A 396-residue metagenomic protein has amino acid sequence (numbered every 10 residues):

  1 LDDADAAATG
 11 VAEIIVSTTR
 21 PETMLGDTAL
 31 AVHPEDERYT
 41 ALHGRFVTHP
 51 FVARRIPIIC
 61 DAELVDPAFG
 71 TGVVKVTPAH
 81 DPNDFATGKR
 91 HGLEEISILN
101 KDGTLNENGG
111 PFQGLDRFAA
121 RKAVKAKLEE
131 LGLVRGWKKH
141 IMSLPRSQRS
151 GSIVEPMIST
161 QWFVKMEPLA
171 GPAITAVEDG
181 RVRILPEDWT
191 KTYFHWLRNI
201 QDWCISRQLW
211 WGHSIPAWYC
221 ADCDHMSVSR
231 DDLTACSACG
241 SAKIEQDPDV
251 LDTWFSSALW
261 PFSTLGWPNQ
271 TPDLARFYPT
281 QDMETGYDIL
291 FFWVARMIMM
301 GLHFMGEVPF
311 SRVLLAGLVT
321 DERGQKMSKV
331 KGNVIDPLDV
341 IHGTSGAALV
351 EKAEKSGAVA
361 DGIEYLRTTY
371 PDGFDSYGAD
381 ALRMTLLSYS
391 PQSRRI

Functional and structural regions predicted by a protein language model:
L1-A8, F69-D222, Y287-I289, W293 (+2 more regions): Residue patterns forming the tRNA-binding/recognition surfaces of aminoacyl-tRNA synthetases and related DALR
D2-D5, T9-V76, H80-A86: Protease-associated
I14-V32, S147-R149, I153-E155, W203 (+4 more regions): Conserved phosphate/anionic-ligand binding catalytic regions in large, soluble enzymes, centered on
R54-I59, Q246-Y278: Active-site-adjacent "gating/activation" loops or surface patches in catalytic cores
H140, W196-I200, I205, W210-W218 (+4 more regions): Catalytic cores of enzymes that engage adenine nucleotides and/or redox cofactors via long glycine-rich, Lys/Arg/His
S152, D222-M226, A238-A242: Short Cys/His-rich local motifs and their 1-3 flanking residues in nucleic-acid-associated proteins and small
W189, V228, K243-W254, L274-F291 (+3 more regions): Secondary-structure capping and boundary motifs in well-ordered enzyme cores
A295-H303: Short Ser/Thr-interspersed hydrophobic loop/turn segments at strand-loop and sheet-helix junctions that line or gate
